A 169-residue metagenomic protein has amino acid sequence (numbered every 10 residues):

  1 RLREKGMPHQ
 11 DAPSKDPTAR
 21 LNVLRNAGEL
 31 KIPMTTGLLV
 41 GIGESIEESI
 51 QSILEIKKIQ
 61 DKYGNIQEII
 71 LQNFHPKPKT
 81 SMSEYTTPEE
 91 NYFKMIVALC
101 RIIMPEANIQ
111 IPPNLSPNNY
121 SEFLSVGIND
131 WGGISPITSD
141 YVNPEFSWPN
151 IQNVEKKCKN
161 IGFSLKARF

Functional and structural regions predicted by a protein language model:
R1-L24, E29-T36, I42, I66-Q72 (+1 more regions): Core AdoMet radical
G28-E29, I46, I50, L54-F169: Auxiliary Fe-S-binding modules of radical SAM enzymes
V40-G41, P136: Residue-level "edge-of-site" marker
